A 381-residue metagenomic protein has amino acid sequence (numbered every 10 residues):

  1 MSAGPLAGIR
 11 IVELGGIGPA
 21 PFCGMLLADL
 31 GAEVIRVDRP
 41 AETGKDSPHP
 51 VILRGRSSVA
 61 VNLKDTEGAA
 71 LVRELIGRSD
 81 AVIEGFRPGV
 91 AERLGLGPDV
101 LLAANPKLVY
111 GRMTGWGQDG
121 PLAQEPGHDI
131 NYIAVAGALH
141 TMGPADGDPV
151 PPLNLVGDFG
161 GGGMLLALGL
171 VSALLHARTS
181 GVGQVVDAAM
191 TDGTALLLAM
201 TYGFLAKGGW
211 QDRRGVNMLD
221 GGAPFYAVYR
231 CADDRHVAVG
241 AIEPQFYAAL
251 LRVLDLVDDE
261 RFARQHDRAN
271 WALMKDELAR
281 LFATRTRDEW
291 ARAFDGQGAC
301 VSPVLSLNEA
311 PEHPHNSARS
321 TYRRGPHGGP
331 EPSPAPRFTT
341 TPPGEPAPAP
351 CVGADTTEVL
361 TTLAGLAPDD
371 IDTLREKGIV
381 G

Functional and structural regions predicted by a protein language model:
S2, G325-T373: Flexible, small-/acidic-enriched active-site or ligand-binding loops
S2, L26, L30, E92-V237 (+1 more regions): Active-site-adjacent "lid/gating" segments in soluble enzymes
A3-E42: Conserved small-residue-rich beta-alpha loop and adjacent elements that most often cradle the phosphate/pyrophosphate
V12, I52-A104: A structured beta-alpha segment of the ubiquitous adenosine-cofactor-binding alpha/beta core
G16, L63, R87-P88, T114-G115 (+1 more regions): Short glycine-/small-residue-rich Rossmann-like dinucleotide-binding loops
F225-Q297, V301: Aromatic-enriched alpha-helical interface/lid elements that frame and gate functional surfaces
D295-P346: A glycine-rich dinucleotide-binding beta-alpha-beta segment and adjacent secondary-structure elements that constitute
